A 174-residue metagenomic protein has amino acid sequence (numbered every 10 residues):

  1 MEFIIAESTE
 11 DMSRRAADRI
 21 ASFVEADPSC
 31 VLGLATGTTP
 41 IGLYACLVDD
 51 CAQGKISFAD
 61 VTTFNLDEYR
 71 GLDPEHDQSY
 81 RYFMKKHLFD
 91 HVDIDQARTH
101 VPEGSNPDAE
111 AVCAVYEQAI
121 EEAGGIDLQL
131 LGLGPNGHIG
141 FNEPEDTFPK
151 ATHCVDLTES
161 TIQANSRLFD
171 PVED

Functional and structural regions predicted by a protein language model:
M1-L32, E110: N-terminal glycine-/serine-/threonine-rich phosphate-binding loop
F3-I4, D11-M12, G71-D174: Conserved phosphate- and dinucleotide-binding cores of soluble alpha/beta proteins, encompassing both enzyme active
A17-E25, V48, A52, K85-F89 (+1 more regions): Generic structural signal for well-ordered alpha-helical scaffold segments
A26-A52: Glycine-rich N-terminal segment of FAD-binding domains in flavoprotein oxidoreductases, spanning the beta-loop-helix
V31, T62, D127-L128: Structural motif
C51-S57, H91-I94: Short helix-capping segments at alpha-helix termini
D60-D67: Short internal beta-strands
